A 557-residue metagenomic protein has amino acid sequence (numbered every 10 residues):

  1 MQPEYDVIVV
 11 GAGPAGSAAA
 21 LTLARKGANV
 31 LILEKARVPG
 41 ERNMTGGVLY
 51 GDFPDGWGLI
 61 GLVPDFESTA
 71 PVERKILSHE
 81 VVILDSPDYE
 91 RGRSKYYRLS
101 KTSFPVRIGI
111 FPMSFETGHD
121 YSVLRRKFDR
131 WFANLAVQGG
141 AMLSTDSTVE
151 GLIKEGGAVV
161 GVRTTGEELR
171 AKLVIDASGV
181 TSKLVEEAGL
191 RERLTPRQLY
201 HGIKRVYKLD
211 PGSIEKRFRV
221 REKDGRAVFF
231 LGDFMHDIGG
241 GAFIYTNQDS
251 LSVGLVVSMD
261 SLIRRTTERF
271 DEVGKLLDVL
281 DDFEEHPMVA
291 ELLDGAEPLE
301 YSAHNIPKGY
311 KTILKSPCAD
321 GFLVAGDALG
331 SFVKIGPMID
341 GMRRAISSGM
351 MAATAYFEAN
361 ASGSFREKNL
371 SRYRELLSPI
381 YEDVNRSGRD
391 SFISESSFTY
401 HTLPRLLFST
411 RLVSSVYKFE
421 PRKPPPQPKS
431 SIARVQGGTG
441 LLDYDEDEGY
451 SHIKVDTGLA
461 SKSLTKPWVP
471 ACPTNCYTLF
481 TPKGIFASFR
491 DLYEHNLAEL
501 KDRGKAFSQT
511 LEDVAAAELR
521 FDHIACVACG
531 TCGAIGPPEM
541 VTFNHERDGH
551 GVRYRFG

Functional and structural regions predicted by a protein language model:
Y5-L31: N-terminal Rossmann-like FAD-binding beta1-loop-alpha1 element of flavoenzymes
A36-Y96: N-terminal FAD cofactor-binding segment of flavoenzymes
R126, L135-M288: Predominantly flavin-linked oxidoreductase catalytic cores and closely associated redox partners
A303-I335, A460-A471, T478: FAD-binding beta-loop-beta segment adjacent to the flavin cofactor pocket
M342-A359: An active-site-proximal "capping" alpha-helix that borders the catalytic cofactor pocket
T354-S397: Active-site-proximal substrate-binding core of FAD-dependent oxidoreductases
S391-L441: C-terminal auxiliary extensions adjacent to catalytic cores
K466-R520, T531-R555: Iron-sulfur cluster-binding cysteine motifs and their immediate structural context in ferredoxin-like electron-transfer
